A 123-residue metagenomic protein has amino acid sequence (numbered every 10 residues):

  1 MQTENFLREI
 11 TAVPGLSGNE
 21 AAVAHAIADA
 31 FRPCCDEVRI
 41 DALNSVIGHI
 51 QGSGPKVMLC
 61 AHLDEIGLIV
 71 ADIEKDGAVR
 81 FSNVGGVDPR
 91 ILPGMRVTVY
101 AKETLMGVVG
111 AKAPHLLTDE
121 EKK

Functional and structural regions predicted by a protein language model:
M1-K123: N-terminal hydrophobic/helix-forming segments and targeting peptides
